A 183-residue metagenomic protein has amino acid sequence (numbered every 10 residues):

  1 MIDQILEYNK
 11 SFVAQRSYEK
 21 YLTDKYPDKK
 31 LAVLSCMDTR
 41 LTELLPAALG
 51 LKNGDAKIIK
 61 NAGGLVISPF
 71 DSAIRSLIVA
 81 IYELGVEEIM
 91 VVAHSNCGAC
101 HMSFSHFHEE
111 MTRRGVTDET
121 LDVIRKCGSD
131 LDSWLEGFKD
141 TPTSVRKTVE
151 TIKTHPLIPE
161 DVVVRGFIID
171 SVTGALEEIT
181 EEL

Functional and structural regions predicted by a protein language model:
M1-K29, G64-F70, I81-L84, A99-L183: Divalent-metal-activated hydrolytic enzyme cores
Q15, E19-I74: Conserved beta-strand-loop surface patch within small alpha/beta domains used for substrate/adaptor or ligand engagement
L34-C36, K60, V92-H94, F167-D170: Short beta-strand segments
D38-R40, S95-A99: Gly/Ser/Thr-rich loops at beta-strand to alpha-helix junctions that form or flank small-molecule/cofactor-binding
Y82-H94: Ordered, amphipathic secondary-structure segments that act as subunit-interaction surfaces in large macromolecular
